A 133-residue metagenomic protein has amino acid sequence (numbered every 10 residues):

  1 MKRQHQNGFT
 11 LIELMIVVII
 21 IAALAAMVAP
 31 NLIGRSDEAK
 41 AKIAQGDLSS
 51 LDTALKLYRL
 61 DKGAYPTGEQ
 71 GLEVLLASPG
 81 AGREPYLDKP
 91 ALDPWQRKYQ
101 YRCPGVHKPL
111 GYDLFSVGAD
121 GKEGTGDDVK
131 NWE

Functional and structural regions predicted by a protein language model:
M1-F9: N-terminal leader/signal peptides at the extreme start of proteins
R3, G34, E38, L57-D61: Conserved amphipathic alpha-helical interaction elements at protein-protein interfaces in regulatory, energy-coupling
M15-N31: Alpha-helical hydrophobic helix detector
N31-S50: Aliphatic-rich helix starts adjacent to a transmembrane/signal segment
T53-K56, L60-G105, L110: Extracellular/periplasmic head regions of type IV pilus-like filament subunits
D120: Acidic carboxylate motifs that coordinate Ca2+ or other divalent cations, activating on Asp/Glu
T125-E133: Short, low-complexity, Pro/Ser/Thr/Gly-rich segments in the mature regions of secreted, periplasmic
